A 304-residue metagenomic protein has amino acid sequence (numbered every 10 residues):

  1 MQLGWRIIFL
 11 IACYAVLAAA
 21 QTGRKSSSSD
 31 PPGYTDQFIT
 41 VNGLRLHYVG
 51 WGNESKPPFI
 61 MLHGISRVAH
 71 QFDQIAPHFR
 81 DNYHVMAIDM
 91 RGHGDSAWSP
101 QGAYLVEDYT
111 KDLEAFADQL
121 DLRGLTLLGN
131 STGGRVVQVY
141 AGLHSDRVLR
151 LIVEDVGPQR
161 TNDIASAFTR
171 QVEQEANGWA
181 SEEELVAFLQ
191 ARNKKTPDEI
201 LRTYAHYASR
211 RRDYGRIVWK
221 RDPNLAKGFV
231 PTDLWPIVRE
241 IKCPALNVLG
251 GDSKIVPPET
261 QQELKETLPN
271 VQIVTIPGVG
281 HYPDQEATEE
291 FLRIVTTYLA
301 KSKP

Functional and structural regions predicted by a protein language model:
Q2-F59, N82-Y83, L122-R123, T296-P304: Alpha/beta-hydrolase fold catalytic core
N42, W51, M86-T132, R293: Active-site loop/oxyanion-hole signature of alpha/beta-hydrolase fold enzymes
L44, V49-D95: Conserved HGGG/HGGXW glycine-rich cap/lid loop of the alpha/beta-hydrolase fold
Q71-D73, S96-G102, D163-I164, P258-E259: Conserved catalytic-core motifs of eukaryotic protein kinase domains, centered on the activation segment
V139-G142, L149-E182: Flexible "cap/lid" loop of the alpha/beta hydrolase fold
A176-I237: Conserved alpha/beta-hydrolase catalytic His-Asp/Glu region
R211-T267, Q272-T275: Conserved serine/cysteine hydrolase catalytic core
V279-L292: Catalytic histidine-centered segment of alpha/beta-hydrolase-like enzymes
